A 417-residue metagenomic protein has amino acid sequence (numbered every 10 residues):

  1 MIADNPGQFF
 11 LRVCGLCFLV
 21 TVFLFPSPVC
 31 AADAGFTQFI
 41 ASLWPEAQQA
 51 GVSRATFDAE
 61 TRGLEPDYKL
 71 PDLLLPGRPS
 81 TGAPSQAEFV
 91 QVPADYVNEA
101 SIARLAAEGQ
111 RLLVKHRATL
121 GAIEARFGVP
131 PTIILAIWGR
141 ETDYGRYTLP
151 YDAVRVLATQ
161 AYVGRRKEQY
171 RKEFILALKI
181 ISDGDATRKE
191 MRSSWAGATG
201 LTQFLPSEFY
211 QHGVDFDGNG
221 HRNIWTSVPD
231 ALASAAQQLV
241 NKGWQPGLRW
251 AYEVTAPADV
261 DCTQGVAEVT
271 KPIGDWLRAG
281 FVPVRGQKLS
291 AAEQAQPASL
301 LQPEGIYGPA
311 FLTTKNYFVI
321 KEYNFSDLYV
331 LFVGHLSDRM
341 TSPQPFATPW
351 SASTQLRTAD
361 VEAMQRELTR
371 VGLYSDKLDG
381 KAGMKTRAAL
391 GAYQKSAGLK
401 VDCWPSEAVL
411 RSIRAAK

Functional and structural regions predicted by a protein language model:
M1-L11: N-terminal secretory signal peptides that target proteins for export/translocation
V13-P26: Bacterial N-terminal signal peptides
A32-E124: An acidic, Gly/Ser/Thr/Pro-rich helix-cap/linker signature
A41-S53, R62-K69, A125-G128, G139-R146 (+10 more regions): Sec-exported extracytoplasmic/periplasmic mature domains
V52-T61, P130-A136, R188-S193, N219-N223 (+4 more regions): Surface-exposed patches in mature extracellular/periplasmic domains of secreted proteins
F57-G82, W138-T142, D152-R155, E253-A258 (+2 more regions): Acidic helix-start/capping segments at beta-turn-to-alpha-helix junctions
Q86-V240, W250: Acidic/His-rich structured neighborhood in mature extracellular/periplasmic domains
A161-V163, L176-I180, Y210, A267-K417: Cell-envelope/ECM-targeting effectors and their regulatory/trafficking segments
